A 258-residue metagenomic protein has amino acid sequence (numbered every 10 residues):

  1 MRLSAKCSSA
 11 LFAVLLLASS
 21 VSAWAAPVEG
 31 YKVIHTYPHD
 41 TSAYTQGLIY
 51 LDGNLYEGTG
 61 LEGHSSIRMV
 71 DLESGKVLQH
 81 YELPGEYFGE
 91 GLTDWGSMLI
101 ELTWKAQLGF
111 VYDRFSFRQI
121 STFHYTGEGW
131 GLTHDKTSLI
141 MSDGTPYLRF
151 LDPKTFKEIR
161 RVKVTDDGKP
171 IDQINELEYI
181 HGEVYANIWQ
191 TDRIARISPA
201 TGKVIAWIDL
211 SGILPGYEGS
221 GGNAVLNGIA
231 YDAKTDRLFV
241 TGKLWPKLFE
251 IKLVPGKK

Functional and structural regions predicted by a protein language model:
A26-S42, L72-K76: A short helix->beta-strand "capping" segment at the edge of beta-propeller domains
I34-S66, Y81-T93, G242-L244: Beta-strand-rich domains and repeat architectures in extracellular enzymes and scaffolds, especially beta-propellers
H35-Y37, L78, E82-G85, R161-P170 (+1 more regions): Surface-exposed loop and turn segments in beta-propeller and other repeat-based domains that flank or scaffold
T41-D52, G85-G96, Y125-S138, S142 (+2 more regions): Beta-rich, blade/repeat-based domains predominating in secreted/periplasmic proteins but also intracellular
E57-L61, L99-A106, M141-P146, A186-Q190 (+1 more regions): Conserved beta-strand positions in repeat-built beta-propeller and related beta-rich domains
D71-G75, D113-F117, P153-F156, S198-G202 (+1 more regions): Short loop/turn segments that connect beta-strands within beta-propeller blades
G75-V111, R118-G129: Blade-loop segments of beta-propeller domains
G109-D167: Hydrophobic, well-structured mid-protein blocks that either form specific transmembrane helices
